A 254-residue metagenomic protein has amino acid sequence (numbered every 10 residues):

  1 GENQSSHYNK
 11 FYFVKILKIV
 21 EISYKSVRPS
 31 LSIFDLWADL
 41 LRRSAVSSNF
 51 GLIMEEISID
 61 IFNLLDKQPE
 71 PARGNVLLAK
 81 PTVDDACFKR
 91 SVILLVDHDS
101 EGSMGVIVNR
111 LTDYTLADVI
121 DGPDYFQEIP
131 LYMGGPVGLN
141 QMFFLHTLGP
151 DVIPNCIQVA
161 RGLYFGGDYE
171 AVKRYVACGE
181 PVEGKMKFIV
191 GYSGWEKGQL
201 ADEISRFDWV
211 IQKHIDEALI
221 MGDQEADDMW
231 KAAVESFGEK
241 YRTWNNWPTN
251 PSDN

Functional and structural regions predicted by a protein language model:
E2-Y8: Short, charge-rich patches within N-terminal targeting peptides
N3, I16-I22: Polybasic, lysine-rich low-complexity intrinsically disordered segments
Y8-F13, Y24, F34, F50: Aromatic (phenylalanine/tyrosine) cluster motif
E55-I189, S193-N254: A short aromatic-anchored loop/beta-hairpin motif
